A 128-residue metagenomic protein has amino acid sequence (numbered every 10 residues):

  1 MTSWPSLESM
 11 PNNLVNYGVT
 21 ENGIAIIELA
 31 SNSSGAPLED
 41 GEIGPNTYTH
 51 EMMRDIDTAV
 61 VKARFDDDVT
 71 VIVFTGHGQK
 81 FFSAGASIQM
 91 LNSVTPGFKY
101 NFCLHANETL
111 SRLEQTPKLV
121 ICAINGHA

Functional and structural regions predicted by a protein language model:
M1-T75: Conserved CoA-thioester-binding segment of acyl-CoA-metabolizing enzymes
S31-A36, D40-I43, G76-S111: Glycine- (often His-adjacent) and acidic-residue-rich active-site loop that binds/positions the CoA thioester
E51-D55, H105, R112: Charged catalytic carboxylate motif
D66, G85, T116-P117: Acidic-histidine catalytic/liganding microenvironments
T75-G76, I124: Short beta-strand/turn micro-motifs composed of small residues that flank or help shape donor/cofactor-binding pockets
N107-A128: Glycine-rich beta-to-alpha active-site loop
